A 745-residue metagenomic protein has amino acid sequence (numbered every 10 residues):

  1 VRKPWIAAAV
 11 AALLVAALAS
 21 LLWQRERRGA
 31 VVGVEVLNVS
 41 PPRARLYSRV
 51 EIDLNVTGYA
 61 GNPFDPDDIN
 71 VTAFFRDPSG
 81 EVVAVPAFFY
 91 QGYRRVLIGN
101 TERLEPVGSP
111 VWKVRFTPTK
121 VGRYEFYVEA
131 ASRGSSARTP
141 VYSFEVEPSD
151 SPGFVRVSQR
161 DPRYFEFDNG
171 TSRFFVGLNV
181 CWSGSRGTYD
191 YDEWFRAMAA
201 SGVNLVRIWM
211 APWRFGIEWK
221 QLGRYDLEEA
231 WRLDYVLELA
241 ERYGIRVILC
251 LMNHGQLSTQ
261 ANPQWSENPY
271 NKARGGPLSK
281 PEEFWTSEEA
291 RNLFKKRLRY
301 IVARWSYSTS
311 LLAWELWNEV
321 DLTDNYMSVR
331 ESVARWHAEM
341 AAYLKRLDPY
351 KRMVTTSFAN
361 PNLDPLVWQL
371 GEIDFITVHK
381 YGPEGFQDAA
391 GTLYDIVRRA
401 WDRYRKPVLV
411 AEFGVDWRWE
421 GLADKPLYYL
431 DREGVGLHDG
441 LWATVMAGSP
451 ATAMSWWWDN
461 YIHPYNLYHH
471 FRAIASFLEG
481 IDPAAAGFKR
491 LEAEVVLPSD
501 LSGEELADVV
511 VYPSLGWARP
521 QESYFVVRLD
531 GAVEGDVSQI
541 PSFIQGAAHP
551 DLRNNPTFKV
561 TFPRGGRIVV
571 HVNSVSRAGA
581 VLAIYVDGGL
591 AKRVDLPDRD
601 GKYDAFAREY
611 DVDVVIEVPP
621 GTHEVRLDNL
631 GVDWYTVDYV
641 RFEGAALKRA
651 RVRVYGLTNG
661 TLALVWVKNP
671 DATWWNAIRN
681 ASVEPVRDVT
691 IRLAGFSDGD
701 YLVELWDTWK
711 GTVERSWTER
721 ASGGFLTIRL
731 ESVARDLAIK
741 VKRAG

Functional and structural regions predicted by a protein language model:
V1-A12: N-terminal Sec-pathway targeting helices
R28-S79, V85-A87, Q91, S143-E147 (+3 more regions): Non-catalytic, glycine-rich low-complexity segments
L37-N38, G61, V408, D416-R418 (+6 more regions): Aromatic- and carboxylate-lined catalytic core of secreted/periplasmic carbohydrate-active enzymes
L54-V56, W112-T119, I616, L730-E731: Short, hydrophobic beta-strand segments
D68-N70, A131-R133, V141, S149-Q387 (+2 more regions): Active-site mouth of glycoside hydrolases
F74, F88-R160: Extended acidic/polar, glycine-enriched regions that form or flank non-catalytic beta-rich accessory modules
V85-R95, G99-R103, L590-Y603, R715-S722: Solvent-exposed serine/threonine-rich low-complexity stretches and specific carbohydrate-binding patches
I245, Y350-K351, L370, F375-S476: Catalytic-core region of carbohydrate-active enzymes that cleave or remodel glycosidic bonds
